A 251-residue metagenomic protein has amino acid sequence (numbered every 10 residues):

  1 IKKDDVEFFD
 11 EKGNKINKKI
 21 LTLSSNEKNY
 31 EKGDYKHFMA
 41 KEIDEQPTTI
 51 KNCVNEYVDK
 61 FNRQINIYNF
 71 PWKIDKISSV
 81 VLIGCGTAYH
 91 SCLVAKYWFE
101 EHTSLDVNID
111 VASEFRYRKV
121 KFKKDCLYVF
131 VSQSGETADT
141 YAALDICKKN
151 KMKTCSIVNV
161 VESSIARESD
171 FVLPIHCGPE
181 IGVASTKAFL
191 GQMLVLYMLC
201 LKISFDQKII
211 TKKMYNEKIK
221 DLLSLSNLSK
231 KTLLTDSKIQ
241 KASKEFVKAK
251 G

Functional and structural regions predicted by a protein language model:
I1, S164, K244-F246: A general structural signal for short secondary-structure junctions and capping/turn motifs
I1-I74, A88, Y97, E101-T103 (+4 more regions): N-terminal segments that mediate ammonia production and transfer in glutamine-dependent amidotransferase systems
D34-M39, S78-G86, V247-G251: Glycine-rich phosphate/diphosphate-binding loops and the adjacent beta-loop-alpha structural elements that coordinate
A40, Y141-L144, C200, K230 (+1 more regions): Generic hydrophobic alpha-helical scaffold/packing signal
Q46, E168, K248-A249: Structured helix-beta-strand junction loops
D75-S224: Glycine-rich phosphate-binding loops that contact phosphosugars or nucleotide phosphates
S237-G251: Mid-to-C-terminal polyanion-binding domains and interfaces
